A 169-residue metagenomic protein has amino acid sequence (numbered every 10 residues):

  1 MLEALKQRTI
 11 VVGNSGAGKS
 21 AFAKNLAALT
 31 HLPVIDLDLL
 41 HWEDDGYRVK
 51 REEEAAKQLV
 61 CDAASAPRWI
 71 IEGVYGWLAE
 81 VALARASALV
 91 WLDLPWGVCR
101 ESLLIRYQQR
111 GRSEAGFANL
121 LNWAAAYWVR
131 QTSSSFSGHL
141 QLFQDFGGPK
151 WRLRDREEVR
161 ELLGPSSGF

Functional and structural regions predicted by a protein language model:
L2-K6, R130-F169: NTP-dependent small-molecule kinase module
V11: Hydrophobic anchor at the beta1->P-loop junction of P-loop NTPases
S15: The conserved Walker
K19: Conserved lysine of the Walker
K24-R68: Conserved substrate/cofactor phosphate-moiety recognition/catalytic segment in nucleotide-dependent phosphotransferases
T30, R85-A86, F146: Short, structured coil segments at secondary-structure junctions
A55-G97, Q131: Glycine-rich phosphate-binding loop used to anchor ATP phosphates in small-molecule kinases, encompassing both
L94-G138: A glycine- and Lys/Arg-enriched "phosphate-lid" helix/loop adjacent to the NTP-binding pocket of small-molecule kinases
